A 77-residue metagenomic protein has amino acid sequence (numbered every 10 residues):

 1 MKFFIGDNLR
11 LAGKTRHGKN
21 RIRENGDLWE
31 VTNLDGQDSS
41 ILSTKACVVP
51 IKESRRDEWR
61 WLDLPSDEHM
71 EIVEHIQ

Functional and structural regions predicted by a protein language model:
K2-G18: Short coil-to-beta transition motif at edge beta-strands of beta-rich domains
R16, R23, P50-K52: Short beta-strand segments and strand-loop junctions that repeat across beta-rich extracellular domains
N20-G36: Short beta-strand-centered aromatic/proline hotspots
D38-A46: Short, solvent-exposed secondary-structure boundary/capping segments
K45-Q77: Intrinsically disordered, low-complexity, charged/polar segments
